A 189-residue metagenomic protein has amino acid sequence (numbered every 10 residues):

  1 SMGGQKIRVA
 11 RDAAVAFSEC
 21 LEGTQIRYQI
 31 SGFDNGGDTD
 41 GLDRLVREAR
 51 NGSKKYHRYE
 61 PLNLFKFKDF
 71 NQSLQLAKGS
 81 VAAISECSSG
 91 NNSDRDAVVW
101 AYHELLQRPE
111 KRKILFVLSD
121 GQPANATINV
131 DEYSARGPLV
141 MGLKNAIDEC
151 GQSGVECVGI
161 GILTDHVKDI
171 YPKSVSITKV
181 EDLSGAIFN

Functional and structural regions predicted by a protein language model:
S1-N189: Acidic, glycine-rich A-domain
